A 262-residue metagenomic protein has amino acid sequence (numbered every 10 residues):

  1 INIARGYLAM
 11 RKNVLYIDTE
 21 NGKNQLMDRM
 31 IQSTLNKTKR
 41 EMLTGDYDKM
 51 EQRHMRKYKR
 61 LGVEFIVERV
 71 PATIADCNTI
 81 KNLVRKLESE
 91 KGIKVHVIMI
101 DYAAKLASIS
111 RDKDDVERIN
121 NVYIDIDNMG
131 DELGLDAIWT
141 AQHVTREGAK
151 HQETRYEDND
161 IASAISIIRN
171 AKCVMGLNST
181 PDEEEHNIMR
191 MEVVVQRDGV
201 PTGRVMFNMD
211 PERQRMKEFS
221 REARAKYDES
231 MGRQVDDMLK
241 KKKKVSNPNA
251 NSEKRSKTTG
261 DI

Functional and structural regions predicted by a protein language model:
N2-A9: Walker A/P-loop NTP-binding motif
A9-K94, S108, R204-M206: Cytosolic-facing regulatory segments adjacent to core modules
V14, I138, V174-G176: Short, well-ordered beta-strand core segments
Y16, M99-I100, D136-H143: Structural recognition of the conserved hydrophobic beta-strand(s) that form the central parallel beta-sheet of P-loop
R40-G45, R69-I74, A107-N120, K150-N159: Flexible beta-alpha connector loops of hexameric P-loop NTPases
M42, C77-I98, D131-L133, E147-I262: C-terminal regions of RecA-like/P-loop NTPase motor modules
K57-I66, N128-A137, N170-K172: A structural motif corresponding to the C-terminal end of an alpha-helix and its immediate exit/capping segment
N82, V95-M129: Helical hairpin unit composed of two closely spaced alpha helices linked by a short loop
